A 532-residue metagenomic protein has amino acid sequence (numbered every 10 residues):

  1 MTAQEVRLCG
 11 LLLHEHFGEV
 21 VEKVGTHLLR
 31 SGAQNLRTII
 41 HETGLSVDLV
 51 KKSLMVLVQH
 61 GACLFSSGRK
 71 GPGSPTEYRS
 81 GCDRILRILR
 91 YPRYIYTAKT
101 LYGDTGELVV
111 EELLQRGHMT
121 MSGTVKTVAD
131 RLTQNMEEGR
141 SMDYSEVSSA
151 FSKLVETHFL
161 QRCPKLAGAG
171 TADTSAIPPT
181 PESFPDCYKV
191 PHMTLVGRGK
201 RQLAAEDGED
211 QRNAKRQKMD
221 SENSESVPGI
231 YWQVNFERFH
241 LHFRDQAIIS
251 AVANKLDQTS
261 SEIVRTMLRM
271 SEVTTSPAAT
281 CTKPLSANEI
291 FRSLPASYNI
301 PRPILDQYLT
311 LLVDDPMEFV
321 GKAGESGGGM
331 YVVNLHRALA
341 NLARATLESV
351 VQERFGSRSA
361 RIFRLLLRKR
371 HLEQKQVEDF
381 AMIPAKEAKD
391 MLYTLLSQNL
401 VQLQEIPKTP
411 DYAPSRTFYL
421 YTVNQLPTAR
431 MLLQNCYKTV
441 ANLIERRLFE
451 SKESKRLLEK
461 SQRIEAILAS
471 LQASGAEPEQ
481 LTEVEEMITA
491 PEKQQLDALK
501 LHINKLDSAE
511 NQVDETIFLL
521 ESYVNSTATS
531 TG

Functional and structural regions predicted by a protein language model:
M1-G44, V56: N-terminal alpha-helical scaffolding segments that mark the starts of alpha-solenoid/helical-repeat architectures
V21-L28, G106-E111, S260-M267, E348 (+1 more regions): Hydrophobic residues on short alpha-helical segments
V24-G25, R30-L45, R116-S141, L166 (+4 more regions): Short acidic, hydrophobic short linear motifs in intrinsically disordered regions
L36-T38, K51-K52, F65-S67, P75 (+19 more regions): Intrinsically disordered, low-complexity regions enriched in proline, serine, glycine and charged residues
S53, A150, I263, Y308 (+2 more regions): Residues in the recognition helix of alpha-helical DNA-binding motifs
V58-R69, S148, S152-G168, P301-R302 (+2 more regions): A short, conserved structural fragment
T76-E111, G168-N254, L335-R364, Y412-R456: Short, amphipathic alpha-helical interaction segments positioned at domain boundaries
Q398, N442-G532: Long low-complexity, intrinsically disordered regions
